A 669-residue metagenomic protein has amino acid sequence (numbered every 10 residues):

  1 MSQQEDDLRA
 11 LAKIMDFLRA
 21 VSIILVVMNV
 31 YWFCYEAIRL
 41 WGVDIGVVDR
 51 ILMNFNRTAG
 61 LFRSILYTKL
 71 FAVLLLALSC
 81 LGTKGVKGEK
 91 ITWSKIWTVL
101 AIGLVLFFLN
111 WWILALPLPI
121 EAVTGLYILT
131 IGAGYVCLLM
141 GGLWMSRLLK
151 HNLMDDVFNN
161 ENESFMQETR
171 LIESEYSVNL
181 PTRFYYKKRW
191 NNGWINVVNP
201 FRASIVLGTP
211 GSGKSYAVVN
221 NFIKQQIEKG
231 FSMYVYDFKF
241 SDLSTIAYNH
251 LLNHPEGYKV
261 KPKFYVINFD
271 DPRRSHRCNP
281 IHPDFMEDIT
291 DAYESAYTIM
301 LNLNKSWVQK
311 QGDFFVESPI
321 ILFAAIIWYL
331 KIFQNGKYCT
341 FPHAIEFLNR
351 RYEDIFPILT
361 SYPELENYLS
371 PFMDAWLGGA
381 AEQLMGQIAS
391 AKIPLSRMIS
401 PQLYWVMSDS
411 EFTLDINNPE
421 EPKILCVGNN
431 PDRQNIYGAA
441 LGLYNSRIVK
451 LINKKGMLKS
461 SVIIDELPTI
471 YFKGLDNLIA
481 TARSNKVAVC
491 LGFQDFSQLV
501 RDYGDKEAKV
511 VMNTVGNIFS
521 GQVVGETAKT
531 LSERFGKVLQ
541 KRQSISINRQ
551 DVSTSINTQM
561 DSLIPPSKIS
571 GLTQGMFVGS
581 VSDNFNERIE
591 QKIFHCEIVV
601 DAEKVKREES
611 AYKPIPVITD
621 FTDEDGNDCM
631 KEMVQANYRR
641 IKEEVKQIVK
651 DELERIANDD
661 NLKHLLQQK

Functional and structural regions predicted by a protein language model:
M1-S212, Y216, N221, I547-R549 (+1 more regions): Basic- and hydrophobic-enriched, low-structure N-terminal and domain-boundary segments that flank ATP-binding catalytic
A77-S79, G442, S446, N517 (+1 more regions): Hydrophobic alpha-helical segments involved in membrane association or supramolecular assembly
K150-M154, I195-V487, Y503, S567-R588 (+2 more regions): P-loop NTPase motor domains
R170-W190, L369-E382, N517, V523-V524: N-terminal short leaders/motifs
F184-W190, N304-F314, R542-Q559: Low-complexity, polar-biased intrinsically disordered regions enriched in Pro/Ser/Thr/Gly
I479-T481, N485-A488, G492-S582: Conserved ATP-driven motor cores of ASCE-family P-loop NTPases powering translocation/secretion/packaging/pilus
E590-K592: Intrinsically disordered, low-complexity segments enriched in serine, threonine, and glycine
F594-C596: N-terminal charged/capping segments associated with class I S-adenosyl-L-methionine
